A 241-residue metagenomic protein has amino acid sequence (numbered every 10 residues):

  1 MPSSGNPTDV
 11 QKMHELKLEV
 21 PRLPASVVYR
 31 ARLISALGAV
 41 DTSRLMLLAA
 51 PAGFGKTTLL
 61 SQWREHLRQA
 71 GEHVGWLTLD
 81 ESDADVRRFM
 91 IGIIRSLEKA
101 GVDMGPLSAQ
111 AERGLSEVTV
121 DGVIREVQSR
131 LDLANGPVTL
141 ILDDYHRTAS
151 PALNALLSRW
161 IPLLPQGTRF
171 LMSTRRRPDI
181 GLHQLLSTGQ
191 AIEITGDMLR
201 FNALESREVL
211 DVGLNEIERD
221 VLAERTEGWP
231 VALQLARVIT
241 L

Functional and structural regions predicted by a protein language model:
P2-L37, P106-A111, A203: Conserved adenine-nucleotide phosphate-binding loops and their immediately adjacent elements
N6-K12, L16-K17, R32, T58-Q62 (+2 more regions): Alpha-helical sensor/transducer elements of the RecA-like P-loop NTPase core
L45, R64, M90, I94 (+3 more regions): Short, amphipathic alpha-helical segments that act as regulatory/interfacial helices in nucleotide-processing proteins
L45, V74-W76, A191-E193: Conserved beta-strand scaffold positions in the cores of enzyme catalytic domains, especially in NTP/NDP-utilizing
L48: Hydrophobic anchor at the beta1->P-loop junction of P-loop NTPases
P51: P-loop (Walker A) phosphate-binding loop of NTP-binding proteins
F54, T58-P137, Y145-A149: Conserved phosphate-binding/catalytic loops and adjacent sensor/switch elements of nucleotide-binding enzymes, spanning
